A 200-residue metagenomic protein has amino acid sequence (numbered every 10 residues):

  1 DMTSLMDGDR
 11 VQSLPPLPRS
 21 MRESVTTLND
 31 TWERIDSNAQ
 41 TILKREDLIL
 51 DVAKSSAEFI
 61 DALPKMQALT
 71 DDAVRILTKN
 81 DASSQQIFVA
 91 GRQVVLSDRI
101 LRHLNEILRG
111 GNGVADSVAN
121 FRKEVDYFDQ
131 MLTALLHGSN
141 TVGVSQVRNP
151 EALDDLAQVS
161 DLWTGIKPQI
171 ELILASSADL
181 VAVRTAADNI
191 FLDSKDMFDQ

Functional and structural regions predicted by a protein language model:
D1-L14, G113-G143: Alpha-helical segments in soluble extracytoplasmic regions
M2, M6, A90-L108: N-terminal alpha-helical signal peptides/signal-anchor transmembrane segments
V11-S83, V114, V142-D196: Polar/charged, Q/E/K-enriched amphipathic alpha-helical segments with strong coiled-coil propensity that act as
K65, R92-R99, Y127-Q130, A134: Alpha-helical scaffold segments in carbohydrate-active enzymes
L77-V94, D98, G111, A115-R122 (+2 more regions): Juxtamembrane membrane-water interface segments immediately C-terminal to a transmembrane helix
F198-Q200: Short, hydrophobic beta-strand elements of compact beta-sandwich sensory domains
